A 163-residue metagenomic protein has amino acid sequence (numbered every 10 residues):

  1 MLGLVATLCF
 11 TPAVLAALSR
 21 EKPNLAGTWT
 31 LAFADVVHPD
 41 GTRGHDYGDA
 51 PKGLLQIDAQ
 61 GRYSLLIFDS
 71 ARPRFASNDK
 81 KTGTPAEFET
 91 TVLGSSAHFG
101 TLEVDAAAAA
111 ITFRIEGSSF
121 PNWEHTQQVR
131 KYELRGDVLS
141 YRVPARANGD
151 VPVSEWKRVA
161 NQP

Functional and structural regions predicted by a protein language model:
M1-G3: Bacterial N-terminal signal peptides that target proteins for export
T7-P163: Lipid interaction determinants
